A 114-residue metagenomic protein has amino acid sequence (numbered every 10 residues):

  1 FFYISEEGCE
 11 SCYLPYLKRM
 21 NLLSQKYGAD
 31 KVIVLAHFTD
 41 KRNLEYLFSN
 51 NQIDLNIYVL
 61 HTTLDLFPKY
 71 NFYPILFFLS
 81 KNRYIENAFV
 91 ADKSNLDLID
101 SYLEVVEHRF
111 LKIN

Functional and structural regions predicted by a protein language model:
F1-M20: Short active-site neighborhood of thiol/selenol oxidoreductases, capturing the structured segment around
Y3-I4, L35, L79: Short hydrophobic segments within beta-strands
K18-L22, T62-D65: A generic local structural motif
S24-Y27: Short, conserved loop/helix-junction motifs that constitute active-site signature segments in enzyme catalytic cores
V32-T39: Short internal beta-strands
T39-Y46: Short, charged/polar "capping" segments at the starts of alpha-helices and the immediately preceding loops
Y46-L79: Short, internal strand/loop/helix patches that form the active-site neighborhood or redox-interaction surface
S80-N114: Thiol-/selenol-based redox modules, centered on thioredoxin-like and closely related oxidoreductase domains
